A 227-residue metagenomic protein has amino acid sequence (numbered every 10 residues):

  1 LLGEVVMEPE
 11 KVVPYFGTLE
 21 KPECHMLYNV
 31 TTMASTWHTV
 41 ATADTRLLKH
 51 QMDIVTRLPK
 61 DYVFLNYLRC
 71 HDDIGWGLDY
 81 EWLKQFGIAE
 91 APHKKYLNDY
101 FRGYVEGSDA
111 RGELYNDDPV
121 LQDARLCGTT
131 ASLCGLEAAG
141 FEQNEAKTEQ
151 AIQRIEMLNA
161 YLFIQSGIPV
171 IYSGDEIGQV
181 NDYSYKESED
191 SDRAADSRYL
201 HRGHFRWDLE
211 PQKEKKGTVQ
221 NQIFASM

Functional and structural regions predicted by a protein language model:
L1-M227: Active-site and adjacent substrate-binding regions of carbohydrate-active enzymes
